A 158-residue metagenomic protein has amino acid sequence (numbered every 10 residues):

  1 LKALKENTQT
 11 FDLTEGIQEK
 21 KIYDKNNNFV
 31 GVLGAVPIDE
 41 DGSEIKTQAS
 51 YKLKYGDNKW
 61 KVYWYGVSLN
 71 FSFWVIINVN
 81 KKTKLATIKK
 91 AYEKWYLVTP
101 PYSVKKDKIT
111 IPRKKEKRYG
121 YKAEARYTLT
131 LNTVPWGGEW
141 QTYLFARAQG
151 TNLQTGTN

Functional and structural regions predicted by a protein language model:
L1-Y55: N-terminal propeptides/leader regions of secreted preproproteins that are proteolytically removed before maturation
D39-N158: Mature secreted bioactive peptide module from preproproteins
